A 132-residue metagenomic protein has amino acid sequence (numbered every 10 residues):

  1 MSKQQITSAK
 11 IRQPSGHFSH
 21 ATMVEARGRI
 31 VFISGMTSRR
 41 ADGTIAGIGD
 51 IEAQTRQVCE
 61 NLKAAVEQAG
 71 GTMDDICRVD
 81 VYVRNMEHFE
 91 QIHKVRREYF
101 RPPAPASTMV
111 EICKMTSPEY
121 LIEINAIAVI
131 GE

Functional and structural regions predicted by a protein language model:
M1-E132: Short, polar/acidic, helix-capping and beta-turn segments at strand->helix junctions that line the mouths
